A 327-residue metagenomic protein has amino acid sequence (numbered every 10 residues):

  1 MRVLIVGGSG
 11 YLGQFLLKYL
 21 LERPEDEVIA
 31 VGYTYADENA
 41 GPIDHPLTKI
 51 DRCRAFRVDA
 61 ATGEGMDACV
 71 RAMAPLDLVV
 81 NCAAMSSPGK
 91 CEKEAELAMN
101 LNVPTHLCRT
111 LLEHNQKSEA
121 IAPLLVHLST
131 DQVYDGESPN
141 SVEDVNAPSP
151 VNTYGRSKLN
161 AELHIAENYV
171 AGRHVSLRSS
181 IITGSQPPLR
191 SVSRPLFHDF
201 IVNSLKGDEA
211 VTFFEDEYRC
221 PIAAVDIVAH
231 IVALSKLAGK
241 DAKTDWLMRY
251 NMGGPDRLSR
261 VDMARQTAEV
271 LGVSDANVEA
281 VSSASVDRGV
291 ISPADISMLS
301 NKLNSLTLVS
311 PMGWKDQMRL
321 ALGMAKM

Functional and structural regions predicted by a protein language model:
V3-R23: N-terminal Rossmann NAD(P)H-binding glycine-rich loop of SDR-like oxidoreductase domains
A30-G41, D59-A60, A83-A84: N-terminal Rossmann-fold cofactor-binding loop
R54-L101: NAD(P)H-binding glycine-rich loop region in Rossmannoid oxidoreductase-like domains and their noncatalytic homologs
K93-V126, L159: NAD(P)-cofactor binding segment of oxidoreductase domains
V133-L177, I181-G184, S191-P195: Catalytic helix-loop patch of NAD(P)-dependent Rossmann-fold dehydrogenases
E167-R219, V225-D226, V232-A233: NAD(P)-dependent short-chain dehydrogenase/reductase
V228-H230, L234-R288, A294, L322-M327: Mid/C-terminal beta-alpha module of Rossmann-like enzyme folds, strongest in SDR-family dehydrogenases/epimerases
I291-M327: C-terminal amphipathic/interface module of NAD(P)-dependent oxidoreductases and related NAD-binding regulators
